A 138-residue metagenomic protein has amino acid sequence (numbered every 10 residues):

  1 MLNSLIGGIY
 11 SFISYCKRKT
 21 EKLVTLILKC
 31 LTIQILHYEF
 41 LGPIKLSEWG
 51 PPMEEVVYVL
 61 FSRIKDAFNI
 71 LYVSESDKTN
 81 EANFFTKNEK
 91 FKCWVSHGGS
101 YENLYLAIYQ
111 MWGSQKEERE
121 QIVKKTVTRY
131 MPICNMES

Functional and structural regions predicted by a protein language model:
L2-F85, Q110-T128, S138: GIY-YIG nuclease catalytic motif and its immediate N-terminal context
E81-E102: A broadly used, surface-exposed interaction patch
S100-M111: Short helix/strand-capping connector loops at secondary-structure junctions
M131: Hydrophobic/aromatic-lined pockets within catalytic cores
